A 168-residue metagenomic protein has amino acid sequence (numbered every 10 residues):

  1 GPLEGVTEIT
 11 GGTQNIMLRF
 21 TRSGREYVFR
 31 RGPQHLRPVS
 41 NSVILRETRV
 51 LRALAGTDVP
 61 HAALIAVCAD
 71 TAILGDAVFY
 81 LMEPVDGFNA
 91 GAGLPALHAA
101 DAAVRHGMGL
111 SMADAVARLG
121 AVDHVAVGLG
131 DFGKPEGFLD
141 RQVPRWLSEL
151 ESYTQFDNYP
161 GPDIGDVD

Functional and structural regions predicted by a protein language model:
G5-V167: ATP-binding pocket architecture of kinase catalytic cores
